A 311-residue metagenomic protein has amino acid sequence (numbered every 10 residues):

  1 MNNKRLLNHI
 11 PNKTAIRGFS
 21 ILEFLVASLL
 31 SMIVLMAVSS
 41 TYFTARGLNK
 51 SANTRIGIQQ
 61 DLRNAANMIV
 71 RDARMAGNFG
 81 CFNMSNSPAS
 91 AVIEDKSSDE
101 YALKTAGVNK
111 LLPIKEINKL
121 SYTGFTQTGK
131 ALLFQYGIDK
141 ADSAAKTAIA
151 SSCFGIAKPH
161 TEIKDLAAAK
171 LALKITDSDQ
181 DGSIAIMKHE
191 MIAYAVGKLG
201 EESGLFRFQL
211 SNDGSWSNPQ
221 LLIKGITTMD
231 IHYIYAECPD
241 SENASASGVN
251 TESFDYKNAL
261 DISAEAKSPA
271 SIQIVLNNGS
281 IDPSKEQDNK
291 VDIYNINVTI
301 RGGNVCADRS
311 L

Functional and structural regions predicted by a protein language model:
N2-R5, A15-N78, R309: Aliphatic-rich helix starts adjacent to a transmembrane/signal segment
N8-H9: Intrinsic-disorder-associated, low-complexity terminal segments enriched in Asp/Asn/His/Tyr and depleted of Lys/Arg
F19-L22, K130-L132, I192-Y194, S203 (+2 more regions): Residue-level detector of short, conserved catalytic/binding motifs and their immediate flanks
S20, Y42-A45, D179-S183, P219 (+1 more regions): Intrinsically disordered, low-complexity segments enriched in polar/charged residues with Gly/Pro, especially when
S31-M32, G77, S152, A169 (+5 more regions): Glycine-centered flexibility motif
R46, N53-S211: Extracytoplasmic beta-strand-rich oligomerization domains located immediately C-terminal to a leader/signal peptide
T54-G57, N64, R74, G80-P113 (+2 more regions): Short linear sequence signals and composition-biased patches located at protein termini or domain-edge surfaces
